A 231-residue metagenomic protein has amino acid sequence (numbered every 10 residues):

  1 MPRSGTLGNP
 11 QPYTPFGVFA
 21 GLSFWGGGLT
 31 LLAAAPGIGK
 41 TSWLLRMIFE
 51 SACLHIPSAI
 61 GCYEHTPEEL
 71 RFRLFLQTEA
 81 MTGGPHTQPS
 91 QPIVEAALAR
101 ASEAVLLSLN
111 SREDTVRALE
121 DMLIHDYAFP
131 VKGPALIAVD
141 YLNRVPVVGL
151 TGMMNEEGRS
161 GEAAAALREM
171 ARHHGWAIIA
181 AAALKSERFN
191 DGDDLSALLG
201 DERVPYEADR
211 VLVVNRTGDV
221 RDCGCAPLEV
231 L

Functional and structural regions predicted by a protein language model:
M1-M81: The Walker A/P-loop phosphate-binding site
G27, H55, A101, A208-D209: Short, well-ordered alpha-helix to beta-strand connector turns
T30-L32, A59-G61, V105-L107, I179 (+2 more regions): Hydrophobic/aromatic beta-strand patches that form the interior of the parallel beta-sheet core in alpha/beta enzyme
G39-K40, T66-L70, R144-V148, S186-N190 (+1 more regions): Flexible loop/turn segments at secondary-structure boundaries
M47, E69-Q77, M122, A166 (+3 more regions): Alpha-helical scaffold elements adjacent to nucleotide-binding pockets in ATP/GTP-utilizing enzyme cores
I56-M153: Conserved inter-motif catalytic segment of the P-loop NTP-binding fold
D114, G133-S186: Hydrophobic, well-ordered secondary-structure scaffolds
A163-L231: Phosphate-binding/switch region of NTP-binding enzymes
